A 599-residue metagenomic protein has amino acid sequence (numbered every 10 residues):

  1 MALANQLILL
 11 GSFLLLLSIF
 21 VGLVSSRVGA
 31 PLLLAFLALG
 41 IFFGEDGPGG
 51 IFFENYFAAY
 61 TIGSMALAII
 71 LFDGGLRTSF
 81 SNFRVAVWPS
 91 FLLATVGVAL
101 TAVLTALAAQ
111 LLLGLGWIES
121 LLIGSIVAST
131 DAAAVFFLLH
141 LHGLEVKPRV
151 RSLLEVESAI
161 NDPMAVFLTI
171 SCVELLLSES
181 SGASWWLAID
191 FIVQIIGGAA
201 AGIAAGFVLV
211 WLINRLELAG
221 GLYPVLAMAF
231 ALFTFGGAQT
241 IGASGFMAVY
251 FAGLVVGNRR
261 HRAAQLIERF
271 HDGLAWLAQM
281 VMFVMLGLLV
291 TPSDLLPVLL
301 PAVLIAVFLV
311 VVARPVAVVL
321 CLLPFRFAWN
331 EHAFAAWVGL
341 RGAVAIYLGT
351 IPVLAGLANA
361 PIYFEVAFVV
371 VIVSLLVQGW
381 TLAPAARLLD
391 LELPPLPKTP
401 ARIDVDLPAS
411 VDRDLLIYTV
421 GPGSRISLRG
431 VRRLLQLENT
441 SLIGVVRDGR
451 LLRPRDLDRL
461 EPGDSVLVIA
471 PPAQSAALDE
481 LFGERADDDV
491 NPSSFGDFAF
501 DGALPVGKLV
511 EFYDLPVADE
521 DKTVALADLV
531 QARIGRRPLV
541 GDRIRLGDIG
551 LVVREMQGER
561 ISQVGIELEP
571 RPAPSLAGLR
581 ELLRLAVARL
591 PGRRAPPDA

Functional and structural regions predicted by a protein language model:
M1-A4, L153, L216, R260 (+4 more regions): Intrinsically disordered, low-complexity non-transmembrane regions of multi-pass membrane transporters
M1-P395: Transmembrane helical cores of multi-pass secondary ion antiporters/exchangers
S25, N82-R84, V127, S158 (+15 more regions): Replace "in large, NTP-powered and nucleic-acid-processing enzymes" with "in large, NTP-powered factors and other
G40, P422-T440, D501-D519: Short beta-strand/loop turn elements enriched in aromatics
L300-F308, P384-L388, D412-L416, P471 (+1 more regions): C-terminal structural cap/anchor segments
V369-D404, E461-S493: Anionic-ligand-binding alpha/beta catalytic cores of soluble enzymes and soluble regulatory domains that recognize
L388-S465, P471-P472: Non-transmembrane accessory domains of multi-pass membrane transporters/channels
R455-D458, P462-S465, P471-A599: Cytosolic regulatory modules rich in charged/polar residues
